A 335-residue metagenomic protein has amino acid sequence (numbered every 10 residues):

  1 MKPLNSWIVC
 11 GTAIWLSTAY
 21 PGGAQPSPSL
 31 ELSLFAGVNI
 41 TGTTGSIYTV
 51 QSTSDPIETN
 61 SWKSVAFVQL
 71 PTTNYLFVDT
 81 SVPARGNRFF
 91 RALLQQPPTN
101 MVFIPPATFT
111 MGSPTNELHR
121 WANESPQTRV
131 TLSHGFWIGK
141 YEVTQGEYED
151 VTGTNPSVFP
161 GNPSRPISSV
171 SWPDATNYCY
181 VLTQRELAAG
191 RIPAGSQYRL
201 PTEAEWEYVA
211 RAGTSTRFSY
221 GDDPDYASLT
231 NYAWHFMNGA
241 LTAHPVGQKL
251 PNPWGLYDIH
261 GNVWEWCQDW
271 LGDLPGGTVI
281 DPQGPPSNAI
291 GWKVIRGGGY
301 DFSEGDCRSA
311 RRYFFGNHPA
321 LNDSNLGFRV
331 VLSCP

Functional and structural regions predicted by a protein language model:
N5-W7, G11, W15-N100: Short, composition-biased motifs enriched in small/polar/acidic residues
T44-S46, T53-E58, Q95, P114-T115 (+6 more regions): Acidic glycine-/aspartate-rich tracts in secreted/extracellular proteins
Y75-F77, R165, H244: Short strand-edge motifs at loop-to-beta-strand transitions and within beta-strands of extracellular beta-rich domains
T80-P83, S169, Q248: Short, flexible loop/turn segments at beta-strand junctions in immunoglobulin-like and fibronectin type III
P97-S157, V170-P173, H260-G261, V330: A short glycine-rich, aromatic-capped structural motif
F109, N162-L229, W266, G272: Short, well-ordered surface patches within globular domains
E117-V130, T214, D222-P224, G239-T242 (+1 more regions): Surface-exposed recognition segments
